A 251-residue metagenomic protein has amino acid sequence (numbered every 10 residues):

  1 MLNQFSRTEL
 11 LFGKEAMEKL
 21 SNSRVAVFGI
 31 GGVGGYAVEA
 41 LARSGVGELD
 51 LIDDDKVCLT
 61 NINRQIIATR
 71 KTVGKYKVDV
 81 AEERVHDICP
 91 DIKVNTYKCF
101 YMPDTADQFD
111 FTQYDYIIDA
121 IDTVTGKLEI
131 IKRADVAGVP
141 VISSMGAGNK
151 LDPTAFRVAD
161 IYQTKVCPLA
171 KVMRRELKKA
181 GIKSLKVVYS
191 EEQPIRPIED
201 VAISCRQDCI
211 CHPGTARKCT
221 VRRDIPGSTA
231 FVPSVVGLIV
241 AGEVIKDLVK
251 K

Functional and structural regions predicted by a protein language model:
M1-A26: N-terminal charged helix/coil linker that caps or initiates catalytic domains
L2, S21, T112-Q113, I121 (+5 more regions): Glycine-rich phosphate/adenylate-binding loop
V27-G29, I52: Conserved N-terminal Rossmann-fold NAD(P)-binding element of oxidoreductases
V33-G34: Hydrophobic/small residue at the entry helix of a nucleotide-binding pocket
V46, L51-C89: Glycine-rich phosphate-binding loop and adjoining beta1-alpha1-beta2 segment of Rossmann-like nucleotide-binding folds
K98-A106: Conserved SAM/SAH-binding loop
